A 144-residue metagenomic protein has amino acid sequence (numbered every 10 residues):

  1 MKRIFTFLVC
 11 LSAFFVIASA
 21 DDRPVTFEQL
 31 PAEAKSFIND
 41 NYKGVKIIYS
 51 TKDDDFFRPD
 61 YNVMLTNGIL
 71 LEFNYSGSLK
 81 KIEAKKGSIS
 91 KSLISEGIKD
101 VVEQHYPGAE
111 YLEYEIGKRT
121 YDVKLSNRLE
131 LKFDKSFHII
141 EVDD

Functional and structural regions predicted by a protein language model:
M1-V25, I38: Bacterial Sec-dependent N-terminal signal peptides
D21-D144: Interaction-mediating elements
